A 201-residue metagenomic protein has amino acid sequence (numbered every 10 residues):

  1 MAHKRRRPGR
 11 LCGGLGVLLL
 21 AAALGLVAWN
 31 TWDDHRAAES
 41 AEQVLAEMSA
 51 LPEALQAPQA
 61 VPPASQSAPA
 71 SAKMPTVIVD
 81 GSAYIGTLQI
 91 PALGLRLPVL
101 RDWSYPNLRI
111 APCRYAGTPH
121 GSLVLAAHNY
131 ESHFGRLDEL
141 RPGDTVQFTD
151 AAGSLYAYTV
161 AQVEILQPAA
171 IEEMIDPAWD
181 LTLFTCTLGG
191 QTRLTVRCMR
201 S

Functional and structural regions predicted by a protein language model:
A2, R7-S201: Solvent-exposed, non-transmembrane regions of membrane-associated and secreted proteins
